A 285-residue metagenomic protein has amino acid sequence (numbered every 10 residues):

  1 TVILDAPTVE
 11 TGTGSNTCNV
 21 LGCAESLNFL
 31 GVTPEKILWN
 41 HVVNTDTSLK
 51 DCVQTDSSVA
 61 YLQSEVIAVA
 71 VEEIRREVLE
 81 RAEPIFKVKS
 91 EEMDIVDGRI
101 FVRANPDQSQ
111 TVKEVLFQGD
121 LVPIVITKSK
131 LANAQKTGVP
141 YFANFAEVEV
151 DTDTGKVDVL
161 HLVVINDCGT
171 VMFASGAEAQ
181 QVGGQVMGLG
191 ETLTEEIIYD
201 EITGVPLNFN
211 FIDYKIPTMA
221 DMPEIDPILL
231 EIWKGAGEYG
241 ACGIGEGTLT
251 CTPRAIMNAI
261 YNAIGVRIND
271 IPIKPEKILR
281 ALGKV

Functional and structural regions predicted by a protein language model:
T1-A6, V159-H161: Short, aliphatic-rich beta-strand segments
E10-T13: Adenylate-forming
S15-C23: Thiamine diphosphate
G22-V285: C-terminal catalytic domains of large/alpha subunits in multi-subunit enzymes
